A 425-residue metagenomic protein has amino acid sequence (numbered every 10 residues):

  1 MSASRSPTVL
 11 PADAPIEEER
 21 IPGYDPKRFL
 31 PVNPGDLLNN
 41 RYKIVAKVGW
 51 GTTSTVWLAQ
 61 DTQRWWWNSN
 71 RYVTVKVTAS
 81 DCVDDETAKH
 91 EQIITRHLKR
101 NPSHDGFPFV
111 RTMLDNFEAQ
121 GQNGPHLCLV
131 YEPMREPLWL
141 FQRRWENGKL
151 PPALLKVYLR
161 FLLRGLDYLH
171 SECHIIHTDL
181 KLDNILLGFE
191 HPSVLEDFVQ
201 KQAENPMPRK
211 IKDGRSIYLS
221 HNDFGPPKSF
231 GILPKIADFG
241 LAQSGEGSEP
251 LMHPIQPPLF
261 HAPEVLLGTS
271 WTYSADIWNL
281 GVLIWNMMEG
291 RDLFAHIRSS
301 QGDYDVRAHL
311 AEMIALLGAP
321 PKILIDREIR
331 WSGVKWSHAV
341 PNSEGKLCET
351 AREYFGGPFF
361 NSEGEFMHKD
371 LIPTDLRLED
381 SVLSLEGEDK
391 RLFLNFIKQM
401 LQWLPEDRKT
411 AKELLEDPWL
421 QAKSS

Functional and structural regions predicted by a protein language model:
M1-S425: Intrinsically disordered, low-complexity regulatory segments of kinases
